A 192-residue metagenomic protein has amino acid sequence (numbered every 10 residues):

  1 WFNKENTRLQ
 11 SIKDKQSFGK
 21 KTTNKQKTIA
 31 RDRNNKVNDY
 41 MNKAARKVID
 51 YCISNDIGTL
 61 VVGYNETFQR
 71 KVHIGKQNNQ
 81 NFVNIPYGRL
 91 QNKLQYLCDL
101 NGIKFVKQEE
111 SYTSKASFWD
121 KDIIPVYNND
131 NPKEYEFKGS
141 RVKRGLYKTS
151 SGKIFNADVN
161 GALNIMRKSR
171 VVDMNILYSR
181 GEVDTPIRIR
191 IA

Functional and structural regions predicted by a protein language model:
W1-A192: Positively charged, helix-rich recognition surfaces that bind polyanionic ligands
